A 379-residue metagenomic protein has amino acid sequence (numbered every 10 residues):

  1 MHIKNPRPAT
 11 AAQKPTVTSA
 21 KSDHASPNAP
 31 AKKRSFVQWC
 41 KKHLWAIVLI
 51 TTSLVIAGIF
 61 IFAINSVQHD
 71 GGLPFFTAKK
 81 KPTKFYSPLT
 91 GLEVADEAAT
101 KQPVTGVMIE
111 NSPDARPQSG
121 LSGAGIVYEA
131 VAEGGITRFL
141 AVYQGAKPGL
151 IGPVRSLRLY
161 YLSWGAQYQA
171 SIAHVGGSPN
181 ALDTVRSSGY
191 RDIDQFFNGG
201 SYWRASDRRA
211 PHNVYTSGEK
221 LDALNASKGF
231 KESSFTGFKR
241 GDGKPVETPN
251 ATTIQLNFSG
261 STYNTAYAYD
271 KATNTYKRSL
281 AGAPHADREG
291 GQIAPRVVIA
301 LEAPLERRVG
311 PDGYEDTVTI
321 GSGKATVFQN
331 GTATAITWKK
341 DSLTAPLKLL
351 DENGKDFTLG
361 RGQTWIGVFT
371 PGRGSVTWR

Functional and structural regions predicted by a protein language model:
M1-Q38: N-terminal targeting leaders characterized by basic, low-complexity, disordered sequences that direct proteins
K4-A9, T51-L54, T77-K79: Low-complexity, charge- and small-residue-enriched intrinsically disordered regions
K32-R34, W45, F75-I126, E133-R379: A surface/extracellular/periplasmic glyco- and lipid-processing/surface-interacting theme
R34-S53: N-terminal Sec-pathway targeting helices
Q38, A63-N65, Q118: Short N-terminal micro-motifs specific to bacterial/archaeal maturation and metal-cluster initiation sites
A57-F75: Hydrophobic single-pass membrane-insertion segments
